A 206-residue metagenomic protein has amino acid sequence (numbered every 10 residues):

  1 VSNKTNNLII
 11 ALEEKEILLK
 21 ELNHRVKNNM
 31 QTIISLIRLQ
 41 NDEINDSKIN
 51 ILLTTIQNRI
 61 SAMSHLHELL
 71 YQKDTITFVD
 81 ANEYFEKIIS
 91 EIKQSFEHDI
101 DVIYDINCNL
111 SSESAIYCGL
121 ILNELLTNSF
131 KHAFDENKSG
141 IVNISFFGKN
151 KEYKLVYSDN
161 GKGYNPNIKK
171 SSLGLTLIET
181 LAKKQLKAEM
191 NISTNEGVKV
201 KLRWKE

Functional and structural regions predicted by a protein language model:
V1-T5, I9-L12, E16-L19, N23 (+4 more regions): Amphipathic, heptad-repeat alpha-helical coiled-coil "signal-transmission/dimerization" linkers that couple sensory
I10-L19, N23, N45, F96-L126 (+1 more regions): Conserved short strand/loop->alpha-helix "switch" segment adjacent to the catalytic nucleotide/phosphoryl-transfer site
L12-E13, I37-I49, D74-T75: Short acidic helix/loop segment immediately C-terminal to the autophosphorylated histidine in two-component histidine
L53-S61, H65, T77-Q94: Short beta-to-alpha transition helix within the HATPase_c
S139-K151: Short beta-strand/loop element within the Bergerat-fold HATPase_c
I141, G163, N195-K201: Glycine-rich nucleotide-binding loop
D159: Acidic ATP/Mg2+-coordinating residue in the GHKL
P166-S193: ATP phosphate-binding glycine-rich loop and adjacent ATP-lid/helix-beta elements within ATP-binding kinase/ATPase
